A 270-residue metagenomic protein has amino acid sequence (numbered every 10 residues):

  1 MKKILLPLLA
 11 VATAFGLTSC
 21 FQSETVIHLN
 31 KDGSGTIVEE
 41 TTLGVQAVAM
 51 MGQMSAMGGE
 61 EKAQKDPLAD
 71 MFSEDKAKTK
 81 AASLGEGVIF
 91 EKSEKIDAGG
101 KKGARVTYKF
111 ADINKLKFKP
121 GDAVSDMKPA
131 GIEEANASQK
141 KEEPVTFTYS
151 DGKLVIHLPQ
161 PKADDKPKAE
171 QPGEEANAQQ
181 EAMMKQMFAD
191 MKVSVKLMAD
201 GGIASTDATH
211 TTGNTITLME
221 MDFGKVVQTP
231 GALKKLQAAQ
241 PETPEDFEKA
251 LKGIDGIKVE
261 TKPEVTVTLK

Functional and structural regions predicted by a protein language model:
M1-L8: Bacterial N-terminal signal peptides that target proteins for export
G16-S19: C-terminal motif of bacterial Sec signal peptides marking the signal peptidase cleavage site
F21-K270: Subset-of-secretome marker
